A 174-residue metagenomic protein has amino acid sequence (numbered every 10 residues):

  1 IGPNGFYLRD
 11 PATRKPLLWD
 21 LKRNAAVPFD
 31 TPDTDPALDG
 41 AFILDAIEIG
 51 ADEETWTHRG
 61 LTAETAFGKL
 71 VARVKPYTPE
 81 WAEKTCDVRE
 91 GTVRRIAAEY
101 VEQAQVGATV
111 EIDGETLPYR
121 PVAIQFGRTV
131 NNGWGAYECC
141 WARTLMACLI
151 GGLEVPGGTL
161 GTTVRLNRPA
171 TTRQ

Functional and structural regions predicted by a protein language model:
I1-G114: Long, well-ordered, tryptophan-enriched scaffold segments
R73-V74, E80, T92, I96-Q174: A glycine-rich, hydrophobic/aromatic-adjacent loop/helix-cap motif
